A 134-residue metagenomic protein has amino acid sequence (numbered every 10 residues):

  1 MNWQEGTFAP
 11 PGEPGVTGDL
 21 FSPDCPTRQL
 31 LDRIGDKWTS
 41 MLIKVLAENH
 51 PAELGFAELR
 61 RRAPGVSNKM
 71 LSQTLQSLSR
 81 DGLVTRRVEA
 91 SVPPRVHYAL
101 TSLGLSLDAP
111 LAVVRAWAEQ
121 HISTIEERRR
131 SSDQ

Functional and structural regions predicted by a protein language model:
M1-I34: N-terminal leader segment of winged-helix/HTH proteins
F21-M70: N-terminal helix-turn-helix DNA-binding core of bacterial DNA-binding proteins
L42, G55, R87, I125-E127: Short, hydrophobic secondary-structure boundary micro-motifs
H50, R80, E127: Helical hydrophobic small-molecule/effector-binding pocket
F56-R95: Canonical helix-turn-helix DNA-binding module
D81, P110-I125: Alpha-helical linker/hinge and terminal dimerization helices associated with HTH transcriptional regulators
A90-V113: Basic, amphipathic "hinge/linker" alpha-helix immediately C-terminal to the N-terminal HTH DNA-binding motif
I122-Q134: Short, charged, intrinsically disordered terminal tails
